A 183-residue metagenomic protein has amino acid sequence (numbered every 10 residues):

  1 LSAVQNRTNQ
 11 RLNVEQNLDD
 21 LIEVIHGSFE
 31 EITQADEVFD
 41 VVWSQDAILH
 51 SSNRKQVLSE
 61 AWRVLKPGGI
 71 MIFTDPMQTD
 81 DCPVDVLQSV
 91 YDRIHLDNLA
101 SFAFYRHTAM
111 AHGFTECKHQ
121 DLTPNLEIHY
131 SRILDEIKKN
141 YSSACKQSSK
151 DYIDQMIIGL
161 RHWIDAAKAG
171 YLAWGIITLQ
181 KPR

Functional and structural regions predicted by a protein language model:
L1-E31: Class I SAM-dependent methyltransferase SAM/SAH-binding core
E30-V42: A short acidic, Gly/Pro-enriched loop at the edge of an enzyme's catalytic core that lines a small-molecule cofactor
D40-N53: A short SAM/SAH-binding and catalytic strip from SAM-dependent methyltransferases
K55-I70: A short glycine-rich, Lys/Arg-flanked "PGG" loop and its adjoining helix->strand segment in the class I
P76-D97, H107: Short, glycine-/aromatic-enriched active-site segment of Class I SAM-dependent methyltransferases
D97-H119: Short alpha-helix
K118-R183: Conserved Class I S-adenosyl-L-methionine
